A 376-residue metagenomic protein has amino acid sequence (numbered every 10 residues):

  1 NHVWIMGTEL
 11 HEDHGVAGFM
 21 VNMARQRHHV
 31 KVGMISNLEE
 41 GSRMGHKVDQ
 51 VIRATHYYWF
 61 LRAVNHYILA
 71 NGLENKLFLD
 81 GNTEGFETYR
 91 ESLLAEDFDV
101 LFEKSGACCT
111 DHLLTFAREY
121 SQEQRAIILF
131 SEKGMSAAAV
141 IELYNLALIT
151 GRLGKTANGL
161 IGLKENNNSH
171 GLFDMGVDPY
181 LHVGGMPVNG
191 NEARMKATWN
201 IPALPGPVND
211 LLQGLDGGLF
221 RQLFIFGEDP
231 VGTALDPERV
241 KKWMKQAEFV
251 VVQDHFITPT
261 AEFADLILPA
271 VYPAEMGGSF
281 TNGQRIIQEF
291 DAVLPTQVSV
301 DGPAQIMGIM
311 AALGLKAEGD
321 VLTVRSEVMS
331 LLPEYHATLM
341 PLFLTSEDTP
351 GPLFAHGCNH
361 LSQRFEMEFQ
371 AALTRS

Functional and structural regions predicted by a protein language model:
N1-G357: Cofactor-pocket helix-loop regions in the catalytic cores of large enzyme subunits
